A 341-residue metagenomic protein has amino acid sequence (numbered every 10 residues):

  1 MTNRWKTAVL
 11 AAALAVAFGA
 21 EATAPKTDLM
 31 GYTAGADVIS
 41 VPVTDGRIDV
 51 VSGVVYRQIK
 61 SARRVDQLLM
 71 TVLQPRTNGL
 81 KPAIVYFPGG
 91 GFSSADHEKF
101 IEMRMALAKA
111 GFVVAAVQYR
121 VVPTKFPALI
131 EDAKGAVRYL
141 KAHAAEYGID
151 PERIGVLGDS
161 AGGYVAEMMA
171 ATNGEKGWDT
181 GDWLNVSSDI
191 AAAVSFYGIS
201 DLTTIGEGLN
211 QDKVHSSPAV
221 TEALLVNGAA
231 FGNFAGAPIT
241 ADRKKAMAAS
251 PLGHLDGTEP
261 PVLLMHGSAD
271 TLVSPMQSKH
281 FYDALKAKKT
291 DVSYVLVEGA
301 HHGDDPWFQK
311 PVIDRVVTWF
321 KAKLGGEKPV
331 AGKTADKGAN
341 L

Functional and structural regions predicted by a protein language model:
K26-N78: N-terminal cap/lid segment of alpha/beta-hydrolase-fold proteins
V43-G46, G208-H254, A287: Mobile cap/lid helix-loop segments that gate and shape the active-site cleft of serine hydrolases
L80-G90: Short beta-strand element of the alpha/beta-hydrolase
A95-M103, A115-P151, P306-V312: Catalytic nucleophile-loop/oxyanion-hole region of alpha/beta-hydrolase and closely related hydrolase-like folds
V121, V297-D304: Histidine-bearing beta->alpha loop at or near hydrolase active sites
G135-Q211: Primarily recognizes the serine-hydrolase "nucleophile elbow" in alpha/beta-hydrolase and SGNH/GDSL folds
T258, L264-H266, D270: Short beta-strand/loop motif that positions the catalytic acidic residue of the alpha/beta-hydrolase fold
T271-Q277: Conserved alpha/beta-hydrolase "acid-adjacent" motif
